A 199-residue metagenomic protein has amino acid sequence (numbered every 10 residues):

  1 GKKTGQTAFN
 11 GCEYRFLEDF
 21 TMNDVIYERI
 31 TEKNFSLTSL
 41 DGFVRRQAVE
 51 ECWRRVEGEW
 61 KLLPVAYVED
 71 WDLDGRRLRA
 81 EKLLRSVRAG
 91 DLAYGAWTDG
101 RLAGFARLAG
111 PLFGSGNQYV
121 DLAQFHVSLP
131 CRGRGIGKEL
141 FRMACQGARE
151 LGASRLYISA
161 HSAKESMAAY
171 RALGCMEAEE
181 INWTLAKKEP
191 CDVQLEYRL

Functional and structural regions predicted by a protein language model:
K2-T7: Polybasic, lysine-rich low-complexity intrinsically disordered segments
F35, G42-Q118, A123, S128-L129 (+2 more regions): Acetyl-CoA-dependent GNAT
V127, G133-Q146, A172: Conserved acetyl-CoA-binding loop-helix of GNAT-fold acetyltransferases
G137, F141, A163-S166, W183-E189: Short glycine/proline-centered loop/turn elements that form peptide/ligand docking sites
A148-H161: Conserved GNAT acetyl-CoA-binding A-motif
Y157, M176-V193: Conserved catalytic-core motifs of GNAT/GCN5-like acyltransferases
A169-R171, C175: Conserved active-site tyrosine of GNAT-family acetyltransferases
